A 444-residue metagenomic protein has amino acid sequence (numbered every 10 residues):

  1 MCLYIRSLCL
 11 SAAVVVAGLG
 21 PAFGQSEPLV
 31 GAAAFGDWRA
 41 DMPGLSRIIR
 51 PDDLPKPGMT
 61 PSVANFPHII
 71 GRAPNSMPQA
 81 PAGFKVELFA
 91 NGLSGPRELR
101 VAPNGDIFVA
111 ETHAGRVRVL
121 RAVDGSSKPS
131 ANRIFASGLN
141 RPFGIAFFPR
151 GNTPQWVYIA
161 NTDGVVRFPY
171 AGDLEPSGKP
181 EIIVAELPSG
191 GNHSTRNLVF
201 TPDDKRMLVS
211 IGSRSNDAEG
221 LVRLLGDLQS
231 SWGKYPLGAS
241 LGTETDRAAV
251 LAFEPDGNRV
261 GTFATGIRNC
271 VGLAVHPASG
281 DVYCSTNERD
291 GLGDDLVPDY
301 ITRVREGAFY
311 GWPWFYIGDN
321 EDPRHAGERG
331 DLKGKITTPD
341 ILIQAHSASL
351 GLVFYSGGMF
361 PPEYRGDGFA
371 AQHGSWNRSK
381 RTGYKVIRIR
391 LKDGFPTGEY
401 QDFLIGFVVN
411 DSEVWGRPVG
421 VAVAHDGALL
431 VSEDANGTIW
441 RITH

Functional and structural regions predicted by a protein language model:
E27-P81, P154, T195, S213-G261 (+4 more regions): Beta-propeller domain segments
P78, N104-P129, D173: Beta-propeller domains
K85, G95, P103, H113 (+11 more regions): Beta-rich catalytic cores
L88-L93, I134-N140, I183-G190, T262-G266 (+3 more regions): Surface loop/turn motifs at the tips and blade-to-blade linkers of beta-strand repeat domains
G92, P96-R100, R116-R150: Blade-loop segments of beta-propeller domains
I107-V109, Q155-I159, R206-V209, V282-C284 (+2 more regions): Hydrophobic beta-strand segments that make up the repeating blades of beta-propeller and related beta-repeat
N132, A136, R141-F148, Q155 (+4 more regions): Asp-box/WD-like beta-propeller blade repeats and closely related beta-sheet repeat scaffolds
